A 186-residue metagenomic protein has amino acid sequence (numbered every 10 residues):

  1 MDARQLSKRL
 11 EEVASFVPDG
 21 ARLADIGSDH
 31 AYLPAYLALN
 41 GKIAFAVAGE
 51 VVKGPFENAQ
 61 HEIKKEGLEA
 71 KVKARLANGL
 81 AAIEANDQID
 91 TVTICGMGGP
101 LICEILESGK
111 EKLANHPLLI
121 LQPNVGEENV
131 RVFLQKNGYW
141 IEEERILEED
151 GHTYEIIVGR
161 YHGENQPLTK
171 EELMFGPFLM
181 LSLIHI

Functional and structural regions predicted by a protein language model:
M1-G20, A35: S-adenosyl-L-methionine
G20-D29: Conserved class I S-adenosyl-L-methionine
H30-I43: Conserved SAM-binding loop of SAM-dependent methyltransferases across substrates and taxa, primarily the Class I
F45-E50: Conserved SAM-binding motif I beta-strand of class I
F56-E57: Short alpha-helix immediately C-terminal to the canonical SAM-binding loop
Q60-N86: S-adenosyl-L-methionine
G109-V158: C-terminal substrate-binding/active-site "lid" region of AdoMet-derived donor-dependent transferases
I184-I186: Conserved small/polar residues in nucleotide/adenosyl-binding loops
